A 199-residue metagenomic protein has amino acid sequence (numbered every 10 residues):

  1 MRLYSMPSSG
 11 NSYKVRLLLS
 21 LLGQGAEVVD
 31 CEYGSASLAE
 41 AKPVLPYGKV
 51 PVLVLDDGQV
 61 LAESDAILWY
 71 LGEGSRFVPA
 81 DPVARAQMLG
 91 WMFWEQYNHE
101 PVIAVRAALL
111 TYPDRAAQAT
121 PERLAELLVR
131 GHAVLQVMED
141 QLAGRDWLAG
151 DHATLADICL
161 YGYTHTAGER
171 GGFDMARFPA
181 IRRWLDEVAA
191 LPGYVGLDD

Functional and structural regions predicted by a protein language model:
M1-A125, E139: GST-like domain detector, emphasizing the conserved glutathione-binding G-site in the N-terminal thioredoxin-like
A66, A180, G193: Residue-level recognition of oxygen-bearing side chains
P79, L197-D198: Hydrophobic, well-ordered secondary-structure segments that either form specific early membrane-associated helices used
V83, E95-A189: GST-like fold's C-terminal all-alpha helical module
E187-A190, Y194-L197: Charged phosphate-binding loop/patch that engages nucleotide di/tri-phosphates or the phosphate backbone of nucleic
